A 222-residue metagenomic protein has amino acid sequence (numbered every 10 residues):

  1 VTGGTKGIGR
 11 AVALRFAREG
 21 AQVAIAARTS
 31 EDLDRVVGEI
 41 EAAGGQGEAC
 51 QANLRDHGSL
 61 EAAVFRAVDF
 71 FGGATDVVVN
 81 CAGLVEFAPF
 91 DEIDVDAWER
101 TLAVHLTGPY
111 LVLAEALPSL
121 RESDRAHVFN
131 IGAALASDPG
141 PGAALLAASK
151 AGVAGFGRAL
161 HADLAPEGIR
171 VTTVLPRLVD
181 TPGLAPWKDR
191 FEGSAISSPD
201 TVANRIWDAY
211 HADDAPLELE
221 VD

Functional and structural regions predicted by a protein language model:
T5-K6: Conserved glycine-rich cofactor-binding loop
E31, Q51-A63, V95: The beta1-alpha1 cofactor-binding region of Rossmann-like NAD(H)/NADP(H)-dependent oxidoreductases
G45-Q46, G73-D76, L120-A134, P166-R170: Active-site loop of short-chain dehydrogenase/reductase
C81-E86: Conserved NAD(P)H cofactor-binding loop of Rossmann-fold oxidoreductase domains
P89-F90, A97-E99: Substrate-binding pocket helix/loop in short-chain dehydrogenase/reductase
L113, S149: Active-site helix of classical SDR
P166-I169, T173-V174, T181, D189-D222: C-terminal helical subdomain
